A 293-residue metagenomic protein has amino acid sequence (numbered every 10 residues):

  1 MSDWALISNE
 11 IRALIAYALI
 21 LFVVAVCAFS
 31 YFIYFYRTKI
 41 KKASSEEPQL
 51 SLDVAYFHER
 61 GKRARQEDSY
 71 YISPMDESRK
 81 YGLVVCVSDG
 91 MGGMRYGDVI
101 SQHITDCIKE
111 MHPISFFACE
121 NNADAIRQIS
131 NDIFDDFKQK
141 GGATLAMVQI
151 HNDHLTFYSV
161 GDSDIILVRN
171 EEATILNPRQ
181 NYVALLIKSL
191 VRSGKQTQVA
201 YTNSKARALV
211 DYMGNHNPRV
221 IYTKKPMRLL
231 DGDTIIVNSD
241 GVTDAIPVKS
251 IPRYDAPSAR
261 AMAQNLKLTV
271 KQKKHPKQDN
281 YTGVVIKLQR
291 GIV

Functional and structural regions predicted by a protein language model:
M1-V293: PP2C/PPM-type serine/threonine phosphatase catalytic domain
